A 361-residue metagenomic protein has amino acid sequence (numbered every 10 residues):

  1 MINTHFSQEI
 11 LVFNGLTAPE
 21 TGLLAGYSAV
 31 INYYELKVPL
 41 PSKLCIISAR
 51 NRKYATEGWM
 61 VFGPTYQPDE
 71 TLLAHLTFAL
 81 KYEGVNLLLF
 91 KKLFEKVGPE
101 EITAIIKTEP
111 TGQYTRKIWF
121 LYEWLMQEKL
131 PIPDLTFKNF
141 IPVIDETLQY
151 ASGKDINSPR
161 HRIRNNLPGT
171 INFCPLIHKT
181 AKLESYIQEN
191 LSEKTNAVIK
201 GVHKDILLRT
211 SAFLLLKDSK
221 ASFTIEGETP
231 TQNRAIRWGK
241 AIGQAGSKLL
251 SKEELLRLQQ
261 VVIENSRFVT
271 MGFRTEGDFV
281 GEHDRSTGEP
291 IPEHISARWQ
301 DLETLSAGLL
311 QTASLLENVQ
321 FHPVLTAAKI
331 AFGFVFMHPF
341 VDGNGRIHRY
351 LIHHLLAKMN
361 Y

Functional and structural regions predicted by a protein language model:
M1-Y361: FIC/Doc superfamily catalytic core
